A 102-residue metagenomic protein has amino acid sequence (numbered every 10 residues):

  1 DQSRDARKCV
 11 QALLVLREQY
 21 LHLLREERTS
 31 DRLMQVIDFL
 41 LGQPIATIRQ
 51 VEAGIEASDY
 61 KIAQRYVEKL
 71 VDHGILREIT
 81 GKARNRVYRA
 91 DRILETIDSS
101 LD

Functional and structural regions predicted by a protein language model:
D1-D102: FIC/Doc superfamily catalytic core
